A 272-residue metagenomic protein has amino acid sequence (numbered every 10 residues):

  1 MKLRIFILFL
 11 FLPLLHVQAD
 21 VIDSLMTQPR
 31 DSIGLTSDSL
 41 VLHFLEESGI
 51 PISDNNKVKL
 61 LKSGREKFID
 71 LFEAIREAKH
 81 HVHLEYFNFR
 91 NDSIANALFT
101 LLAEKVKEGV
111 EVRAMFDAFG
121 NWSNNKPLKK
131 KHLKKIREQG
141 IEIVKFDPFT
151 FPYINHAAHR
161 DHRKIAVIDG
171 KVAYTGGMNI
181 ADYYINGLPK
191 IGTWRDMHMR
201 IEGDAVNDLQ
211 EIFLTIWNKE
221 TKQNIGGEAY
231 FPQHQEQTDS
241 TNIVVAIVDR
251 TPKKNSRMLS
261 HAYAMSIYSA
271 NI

Functional and structural regions predicted by a protein language model:
R4-P13: Sec-dependent N-terminal signal peptides
H16-I272: Charged, low-complexity intrinsically disordered terminal segments
